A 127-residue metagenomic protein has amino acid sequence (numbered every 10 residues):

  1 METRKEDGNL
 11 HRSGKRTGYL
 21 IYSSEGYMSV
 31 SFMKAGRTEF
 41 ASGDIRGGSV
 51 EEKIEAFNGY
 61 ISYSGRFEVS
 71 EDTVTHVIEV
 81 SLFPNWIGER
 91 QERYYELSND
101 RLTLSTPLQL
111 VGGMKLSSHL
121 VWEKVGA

Functional and structural regions predicted by a protein language model:
M1-Y63, V69-A127: Lipid interaction determinants
